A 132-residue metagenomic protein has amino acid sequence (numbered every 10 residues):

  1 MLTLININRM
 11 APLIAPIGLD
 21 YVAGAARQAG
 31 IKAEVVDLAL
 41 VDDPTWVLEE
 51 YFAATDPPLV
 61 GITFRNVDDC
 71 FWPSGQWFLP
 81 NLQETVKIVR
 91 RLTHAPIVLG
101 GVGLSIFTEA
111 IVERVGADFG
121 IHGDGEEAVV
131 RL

Functional and structural regions predicted by a protein language model:
M1-A11, R65-V67: Nucleotide-activated donor-dependent transferases that construct or modify glycoconjugates
R9-L19: Glycine- and acidic-residue-enriched helix-capping/strand-helix junction motifs
G18, V22-A25, A29-L132: Glycine-rich beta-alpha loop elements in corrinoid/cobalamin-binding modules across cobalamin-dependent enzymes
